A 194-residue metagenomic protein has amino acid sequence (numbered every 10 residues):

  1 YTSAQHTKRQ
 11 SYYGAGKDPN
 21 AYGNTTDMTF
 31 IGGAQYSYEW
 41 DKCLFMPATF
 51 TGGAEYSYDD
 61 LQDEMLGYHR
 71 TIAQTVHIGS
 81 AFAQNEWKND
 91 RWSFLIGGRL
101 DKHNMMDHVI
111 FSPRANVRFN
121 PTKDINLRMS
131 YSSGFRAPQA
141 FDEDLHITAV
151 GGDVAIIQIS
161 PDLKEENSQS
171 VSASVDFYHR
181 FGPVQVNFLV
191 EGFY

Functional and structural regions predicted by a protein language model:
Y1-D107, L189-E191: Face-selective signature of the C-terminal outer-membrane beta-barrel domain
Y1-Y13, N120, R128, D162-Y194: Membrane-embedded beta-barrel scaffold of Gram-negative outer-membrane proteins
T26-M28, M46, T75-H77, V109 (+4 more regions): Residue-level preference for beta-strand/loop junctions
G32-Y36, A81-A83, P113-A115, M129 (+2 more regions): Membrane-embedded beta-strands of outer-membrane beta-barrel proteins, especially the hydrophobic/small aromatic
Y38-L44, E86-R91, F111, F119-K123 (+2 more regions): Outer-membrane beta-barrel strand-turn architecture
F45-T51, S93-L95, N116, N120 (+3 more regions): Membrane-spanning beta-strand positions in outer-membrane beta-barrel proteins
D60-L61, T71-I72, N104, D124-V171 (+1 more regions): Surface-exposed extracellular loop regions of Gram-negative outer-membrane beta-barrel proteins, predominantly
L66-Y68, I110-F111, D142-L145: Short, glycine/charged-enriched secondary-structure capping and boundary segments
